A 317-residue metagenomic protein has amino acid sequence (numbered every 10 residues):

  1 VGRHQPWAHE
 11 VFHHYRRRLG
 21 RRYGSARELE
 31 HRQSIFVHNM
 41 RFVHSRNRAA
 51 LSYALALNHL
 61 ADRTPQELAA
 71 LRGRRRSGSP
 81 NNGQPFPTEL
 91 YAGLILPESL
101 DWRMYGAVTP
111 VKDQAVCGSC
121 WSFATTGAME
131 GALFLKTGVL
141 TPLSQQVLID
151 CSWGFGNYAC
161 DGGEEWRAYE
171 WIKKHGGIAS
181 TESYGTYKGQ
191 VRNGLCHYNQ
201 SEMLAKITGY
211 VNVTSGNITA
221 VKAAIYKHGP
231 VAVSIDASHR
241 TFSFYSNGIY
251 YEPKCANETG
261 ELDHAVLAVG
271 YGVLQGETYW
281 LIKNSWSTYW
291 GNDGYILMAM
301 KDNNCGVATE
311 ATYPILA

Functional and structural regions predicted by a protein language model:
V1-A317: Catalytic-core signature of thiol
